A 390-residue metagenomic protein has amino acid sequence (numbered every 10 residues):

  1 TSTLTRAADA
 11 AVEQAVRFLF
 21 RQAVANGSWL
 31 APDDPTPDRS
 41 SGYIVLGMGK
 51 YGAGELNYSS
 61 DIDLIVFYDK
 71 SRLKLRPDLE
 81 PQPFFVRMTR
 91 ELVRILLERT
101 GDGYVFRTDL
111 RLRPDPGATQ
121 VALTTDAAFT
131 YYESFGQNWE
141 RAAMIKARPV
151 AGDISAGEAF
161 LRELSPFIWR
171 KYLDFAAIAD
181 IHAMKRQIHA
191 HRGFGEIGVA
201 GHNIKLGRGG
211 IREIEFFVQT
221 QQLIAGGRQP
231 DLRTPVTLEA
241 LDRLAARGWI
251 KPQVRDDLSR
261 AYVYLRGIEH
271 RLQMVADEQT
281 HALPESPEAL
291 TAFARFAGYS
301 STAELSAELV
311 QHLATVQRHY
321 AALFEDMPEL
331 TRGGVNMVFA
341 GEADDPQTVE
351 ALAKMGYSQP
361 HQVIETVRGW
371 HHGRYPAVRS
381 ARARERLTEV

Functional and structural regions predicted by a protein language model:
T1-V390: A nucleotide- and high-energy phosphate-metabolite-utilizing enzyme signature
